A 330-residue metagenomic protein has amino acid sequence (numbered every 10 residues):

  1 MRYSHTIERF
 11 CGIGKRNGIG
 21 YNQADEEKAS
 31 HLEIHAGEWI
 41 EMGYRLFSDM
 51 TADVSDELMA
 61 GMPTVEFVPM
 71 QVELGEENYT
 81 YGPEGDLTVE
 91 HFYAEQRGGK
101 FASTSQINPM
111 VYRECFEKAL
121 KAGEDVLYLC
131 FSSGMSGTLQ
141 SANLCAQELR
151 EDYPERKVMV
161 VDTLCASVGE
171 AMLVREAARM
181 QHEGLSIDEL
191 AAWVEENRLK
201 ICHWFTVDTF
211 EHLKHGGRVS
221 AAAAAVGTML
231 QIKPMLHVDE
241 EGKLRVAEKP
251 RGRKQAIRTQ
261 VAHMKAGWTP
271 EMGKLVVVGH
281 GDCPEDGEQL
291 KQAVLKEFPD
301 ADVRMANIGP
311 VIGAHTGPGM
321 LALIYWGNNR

Functional and structural regions predicted by a protein language model:
S4-I7, Y21: Short terminal hydrophobic/aromatic SLiMs and anchors at protein ends
E8, N17, S30-L32, E90 (+2 more regions): Short non-domain terminal segments
K15, Y21, D25-E41: Short, Lys/Arg-enriched N-terminal segments with co-localized hydrophobic residues within the first ~10-30 amino acids
W39-E41, R45-V72, E76, L127 (+6 more regions): Mixed-charge interfacial surface used for oligomerization/domain docking and macromolecular partner engagement
N78-A142, Q147-E151: Class I S-adenosyl-L-methionine
